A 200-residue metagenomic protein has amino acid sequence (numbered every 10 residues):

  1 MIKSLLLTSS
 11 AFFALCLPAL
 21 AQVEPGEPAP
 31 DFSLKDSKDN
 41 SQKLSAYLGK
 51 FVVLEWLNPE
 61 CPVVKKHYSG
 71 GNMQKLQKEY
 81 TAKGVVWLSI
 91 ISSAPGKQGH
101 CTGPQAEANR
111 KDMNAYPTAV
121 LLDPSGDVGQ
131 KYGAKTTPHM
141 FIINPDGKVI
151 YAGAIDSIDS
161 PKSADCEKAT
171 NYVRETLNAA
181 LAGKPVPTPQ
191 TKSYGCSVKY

Functional and structural regions predicted by a protein language model:
M1-S9: Bacterial N-terminal signal peptides that target proteins for export
C16-Q22: Sec/Tat signal peptide C-region and signal peptidase I cleavage site
F32-V52: A short beta-strand-turn-helix
S45-K65, L177: Short active-site neighborhood of thiol/selenol oxidoreductases, capturing the structured segment around
V64-M113, P124-K131: Structural microenvironment flanking redox-active thiols in thiol-disulfide oxidoreductases
E107-V149: Short, internal strand/loop/helix patches that form the active-site neighborhood or redox-interaction surface
I142-Y200: Thiol-/selenol-based redox modules, centered on thioredoxin-like and closely related oxidoreductase domains
